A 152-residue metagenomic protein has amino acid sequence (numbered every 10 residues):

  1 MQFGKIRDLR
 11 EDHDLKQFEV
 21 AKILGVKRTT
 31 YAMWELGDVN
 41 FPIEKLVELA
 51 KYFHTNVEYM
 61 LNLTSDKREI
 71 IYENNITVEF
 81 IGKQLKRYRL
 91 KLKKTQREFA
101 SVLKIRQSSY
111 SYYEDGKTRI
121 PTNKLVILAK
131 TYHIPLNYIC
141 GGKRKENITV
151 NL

Functional and structural regions predicted by a protein language model:
K5, K16, P42-K45, N56 (+4 more regions): Residues that mark the N-terminal boundary/hinge immediately upstream of a DNA-recognition element
R7, A32-M33, L61, S111 (+1 more regions): Key DNA-contacting residues within the recognition helix of helix-turn-helix
E11, K22, K51, L90 (+2 more regions): Alpha-helical residues within the helix-turn-helix
D14-L36, K93-Y112: Short alpha-helical DNA-recognition segment
G25, E44-Y59, N123-Y138: DNA major-groove recognition helix of helix-turn-helix/homeodomain DNA-binding modules
N62-L90, C140-L152: Short, charged recognition helix plus adjacent turn of helix-turn-helix-like nucleic-acid-binding domains
